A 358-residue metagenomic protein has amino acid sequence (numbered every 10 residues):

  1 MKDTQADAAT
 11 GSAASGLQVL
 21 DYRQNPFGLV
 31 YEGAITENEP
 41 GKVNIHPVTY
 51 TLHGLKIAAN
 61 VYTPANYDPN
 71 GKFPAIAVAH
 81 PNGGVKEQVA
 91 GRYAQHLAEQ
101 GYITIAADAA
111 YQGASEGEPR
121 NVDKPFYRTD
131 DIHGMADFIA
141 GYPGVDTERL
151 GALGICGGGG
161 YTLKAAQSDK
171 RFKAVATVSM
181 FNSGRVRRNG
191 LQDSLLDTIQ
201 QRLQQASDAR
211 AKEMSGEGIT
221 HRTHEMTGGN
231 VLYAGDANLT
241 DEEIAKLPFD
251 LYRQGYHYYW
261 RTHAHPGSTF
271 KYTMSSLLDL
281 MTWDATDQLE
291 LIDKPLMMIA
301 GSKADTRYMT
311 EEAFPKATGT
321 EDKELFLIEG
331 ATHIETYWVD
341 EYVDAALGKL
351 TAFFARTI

Functional and structural regions predicted by a protein language model:
D21-G71: N-terminal cap/lid segment of alpha/beta-hydrolase-fold proteins
N70-P81: Short beta-strand element of the alpha/beta-hydrolase
G83-Q95, A109, T310: The serine-hydrolase catalytic nucleophile loop
H96-E116: Conserved alpha/beta-hydrolase
V122-P143: Alpha/beta-hydrolase active-site loop
K164-Q254: Alpha/beta-hydrolase-fold enzymes
I292, M298-A300: Short beta-strand/loop motif that positions the catalytic acidic residue of the alpha/beta-hydrolase fold
A331-D344: Catalytic histidine-centered segment of alpha/beta-hydrolase-like enzymes
